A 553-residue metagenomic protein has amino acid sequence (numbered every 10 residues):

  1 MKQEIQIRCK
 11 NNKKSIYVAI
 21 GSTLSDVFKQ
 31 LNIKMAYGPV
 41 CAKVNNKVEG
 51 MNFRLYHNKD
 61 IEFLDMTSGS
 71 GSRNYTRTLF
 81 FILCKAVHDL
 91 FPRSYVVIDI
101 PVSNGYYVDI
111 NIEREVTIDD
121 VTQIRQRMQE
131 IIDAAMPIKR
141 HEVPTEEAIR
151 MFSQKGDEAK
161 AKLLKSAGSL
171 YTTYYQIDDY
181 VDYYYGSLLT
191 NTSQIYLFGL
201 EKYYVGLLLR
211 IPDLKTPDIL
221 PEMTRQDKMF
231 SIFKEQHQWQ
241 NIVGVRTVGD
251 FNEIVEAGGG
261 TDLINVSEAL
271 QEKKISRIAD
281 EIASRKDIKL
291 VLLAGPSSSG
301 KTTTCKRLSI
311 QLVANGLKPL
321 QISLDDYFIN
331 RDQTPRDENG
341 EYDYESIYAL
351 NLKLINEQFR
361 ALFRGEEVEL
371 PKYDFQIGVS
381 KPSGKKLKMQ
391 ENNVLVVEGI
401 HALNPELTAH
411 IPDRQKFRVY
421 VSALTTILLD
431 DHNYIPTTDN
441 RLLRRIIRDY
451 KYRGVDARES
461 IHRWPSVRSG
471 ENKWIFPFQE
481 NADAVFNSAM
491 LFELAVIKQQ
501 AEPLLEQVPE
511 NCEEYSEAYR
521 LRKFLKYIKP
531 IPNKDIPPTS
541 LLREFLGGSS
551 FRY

Functional and structural regions predicted by a protein language model:
M1-V102, E113-R114, Q126-E130: Ubiquitin-like/PB1-type beta-grasp interaction modules and other compact soluble beta-rich domains
F53-Y56, D60-S72, A86, Y95-K273 (+2 more regions): Auxiliary tRNA-acceptor-end handling modules of aminoacyl-tRNA synthetases
K286, A409-Y553: Conserved NTP phosphate-binding and transfer environment spanning the P-loop NTPase/kinase superfamily
V291-L293: Hydrophobic anchor at the beta1->P-loop junction of P-loop NTPases
K301: Conserved lysine of the Walker
T304, L308: Hydrophobic positions on the alpha1 helix immediately C-terminal to the Walker A/P-loop
A314-D332: Short beta-strand-centered segment that lines the nucleotide-binding/catalytic pocket of NTP-utilizing
Q333-Q376: Conserved nucleotide-sensing/catalytic segment adjacent to the nucleotide-binding pocket in NTP-handling enzymes
